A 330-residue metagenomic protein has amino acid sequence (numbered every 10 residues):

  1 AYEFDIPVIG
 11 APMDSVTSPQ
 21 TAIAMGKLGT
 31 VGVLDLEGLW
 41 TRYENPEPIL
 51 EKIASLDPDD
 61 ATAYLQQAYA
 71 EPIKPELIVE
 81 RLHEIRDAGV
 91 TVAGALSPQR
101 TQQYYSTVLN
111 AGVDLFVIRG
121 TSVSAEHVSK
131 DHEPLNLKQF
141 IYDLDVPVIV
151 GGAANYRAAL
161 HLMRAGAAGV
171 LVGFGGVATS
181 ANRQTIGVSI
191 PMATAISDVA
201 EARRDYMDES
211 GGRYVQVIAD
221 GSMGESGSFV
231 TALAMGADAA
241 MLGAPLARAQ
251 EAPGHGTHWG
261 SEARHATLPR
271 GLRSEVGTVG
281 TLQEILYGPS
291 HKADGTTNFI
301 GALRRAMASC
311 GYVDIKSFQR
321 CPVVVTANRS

Functional and structural regions predicted by a protein language model:
A1-S210, Q216, L246: Active-site entrance/lid segments in N-terminal catalytic domains of soluble metabolic enzymes
Y2, S55, Y69-H83, D145 (+3 more regions): Alpha/beta catalytic cores of nucleotide-metabolism and tRNA/nucleoside-modifying enzymes
